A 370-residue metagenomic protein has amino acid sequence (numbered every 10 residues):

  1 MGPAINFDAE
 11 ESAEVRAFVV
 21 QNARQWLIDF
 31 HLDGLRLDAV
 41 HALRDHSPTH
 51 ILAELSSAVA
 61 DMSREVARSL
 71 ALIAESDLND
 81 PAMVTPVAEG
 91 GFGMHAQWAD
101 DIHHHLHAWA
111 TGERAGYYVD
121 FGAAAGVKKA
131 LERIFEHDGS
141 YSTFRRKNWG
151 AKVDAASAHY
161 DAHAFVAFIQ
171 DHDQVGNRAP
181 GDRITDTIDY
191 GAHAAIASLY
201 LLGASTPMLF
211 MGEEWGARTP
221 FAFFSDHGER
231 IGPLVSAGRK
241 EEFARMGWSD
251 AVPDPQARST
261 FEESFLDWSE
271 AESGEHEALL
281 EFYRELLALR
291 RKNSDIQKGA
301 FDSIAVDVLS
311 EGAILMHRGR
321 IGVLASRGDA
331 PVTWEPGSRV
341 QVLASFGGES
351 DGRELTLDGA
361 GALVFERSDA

Functional and structural regions predicted by a protein language model:
M1-E65, A71, M83: Substrate-binding/active-site clefts of carbohydrate-active enzymes
M1-N6, E89-G91, G228-R230, S345: Short glycine/proline- and charge-enriched loop/turn segments that cap or connect secondary-structure elements
V20-R24, D45-A53, H163, Y190-A194 (+2 more regions): A structural signal for well-ordered alpha-helical segments within the folded catalytic domains of diverse enzymes
R24, I28-H31, A60, R64 (+5 more regions): Hydrophobic alpha-helix feature that most strongly marks membrane-spanning transmembrane helices and their immediate
L52, S56-M246: Conserved alpha/beta catalytic core and glycan-binding cleft of carbohydrate-active enzymes
P180-A194, L199-A370: Carbohydrate-interacting/catalytic domains
